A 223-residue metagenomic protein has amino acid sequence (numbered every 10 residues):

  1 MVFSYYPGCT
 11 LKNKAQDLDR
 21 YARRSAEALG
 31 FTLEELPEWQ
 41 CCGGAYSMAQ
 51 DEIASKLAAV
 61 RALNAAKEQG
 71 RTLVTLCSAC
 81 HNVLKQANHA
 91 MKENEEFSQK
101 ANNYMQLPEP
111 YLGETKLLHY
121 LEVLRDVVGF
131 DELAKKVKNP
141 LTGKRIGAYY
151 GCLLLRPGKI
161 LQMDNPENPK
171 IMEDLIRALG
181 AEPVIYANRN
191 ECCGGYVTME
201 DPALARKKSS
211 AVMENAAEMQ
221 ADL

Functional and structural regions predicted by a protein language model:
M1-L223: Iron-sulfur cluster-binding electron-transfer modules in prokaryotic oxidoreductases
